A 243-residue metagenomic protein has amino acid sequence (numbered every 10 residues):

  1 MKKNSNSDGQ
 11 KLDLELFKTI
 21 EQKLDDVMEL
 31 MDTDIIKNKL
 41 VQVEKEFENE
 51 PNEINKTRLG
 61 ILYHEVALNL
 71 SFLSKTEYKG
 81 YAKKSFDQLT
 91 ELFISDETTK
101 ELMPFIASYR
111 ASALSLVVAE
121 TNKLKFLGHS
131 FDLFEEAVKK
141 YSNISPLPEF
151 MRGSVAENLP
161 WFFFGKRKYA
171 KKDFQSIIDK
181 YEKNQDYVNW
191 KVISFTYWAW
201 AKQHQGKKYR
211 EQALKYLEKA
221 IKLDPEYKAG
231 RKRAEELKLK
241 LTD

Functional and structural regions predicted by a protein language model:
M1-L68, G153: N-terminal leader/linker segments that initiate helical-solenoid repeat arrays
D26, L62, N69, A113 (+4 more regions): Residue-level signature for tetratricopeptide repeat
M28-E44, K75-E91, K123-L133, K166-I178 (+1 more regions): Helix-turn-helix repeat elements of alpha-solenoid scaffolds
E44-R58, Q88-I106, E135-P146, I178-K191: Flexible helix-coil transition and linker loops at the boundaries of alpha-helical arrays
P51, R58, Y81, L102-Y109 (+6 more regions): Structural signature of alpha-solenoid helical repeat junctions
L59, V66, R110, V117 (+5 more regions): Structural register within alpha-helical repeat arrays
Y187-D243: Terminal, low-structured helical/coil segments at or just beyond the last alpha-helical repeat
